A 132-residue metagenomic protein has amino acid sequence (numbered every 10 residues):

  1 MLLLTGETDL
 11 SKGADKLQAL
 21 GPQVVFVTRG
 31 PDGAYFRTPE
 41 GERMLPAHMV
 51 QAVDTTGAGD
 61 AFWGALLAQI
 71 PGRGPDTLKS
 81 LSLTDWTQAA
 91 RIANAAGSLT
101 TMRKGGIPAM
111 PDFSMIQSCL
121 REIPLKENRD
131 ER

Functional and structural regions predicted by a protein language model:
M1-L3: A short acidic, helix-capping loop that chelates divalent metal ions and anchors anionic groups
T5-R132: Conserved phosphate-binding/catalytic region of the ribokinase-like
